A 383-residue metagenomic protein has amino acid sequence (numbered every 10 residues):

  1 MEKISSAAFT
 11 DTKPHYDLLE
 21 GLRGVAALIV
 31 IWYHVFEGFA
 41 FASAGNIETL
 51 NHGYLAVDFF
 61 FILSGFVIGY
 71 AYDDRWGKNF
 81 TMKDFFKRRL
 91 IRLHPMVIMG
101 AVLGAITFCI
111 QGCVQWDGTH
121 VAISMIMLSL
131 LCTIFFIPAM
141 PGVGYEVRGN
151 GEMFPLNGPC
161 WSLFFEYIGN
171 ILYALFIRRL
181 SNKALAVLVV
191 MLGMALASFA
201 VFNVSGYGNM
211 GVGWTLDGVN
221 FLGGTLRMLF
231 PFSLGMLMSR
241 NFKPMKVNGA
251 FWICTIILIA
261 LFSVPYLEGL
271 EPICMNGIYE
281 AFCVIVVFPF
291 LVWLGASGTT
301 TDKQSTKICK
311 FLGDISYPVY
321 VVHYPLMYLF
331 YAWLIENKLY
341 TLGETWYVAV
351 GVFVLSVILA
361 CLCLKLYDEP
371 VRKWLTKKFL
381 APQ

Functional and structural regions predicted by a protein language model:
E2-K3, H94-Y167, A195-G218, F282-A296: Membrane-interface helix-loop-helix regions
E2-L18, L28, W32-G53, G69-M82 (+7 more regions): Alpha-helical transmembrane segments in multi-pass integral membrane proteins
L19, D84-F85, L93, S162 (+1 more regions): Alpha-helical transmembrane segments and their helix-entry boundary regions
E20, G24-A27, S64, P95-A101 (+1 more regions): Residues within membrane-spanning alpha-helices of integral membrane proteins, especially the hydrophobic core/packing
R23, D58, E166, L312 (+1 more regions): Short, conserved phosphate/pyrophosphate- and ester-handling motifs at nucleotide-, phospho-/glycolipid
F61-A71: Central hydrophobic cores of alpha-helical transmembrane segments in multi-pass inner-membrane proteins across all
K87-G100, I177: Alpha-helical transmembrane segments of multi-pass membrane proteins
E152-I177, G224, M228-F230: Function-critical hydrophobic alpha-helical transmembrane segments in multi-pass membrane proteins
